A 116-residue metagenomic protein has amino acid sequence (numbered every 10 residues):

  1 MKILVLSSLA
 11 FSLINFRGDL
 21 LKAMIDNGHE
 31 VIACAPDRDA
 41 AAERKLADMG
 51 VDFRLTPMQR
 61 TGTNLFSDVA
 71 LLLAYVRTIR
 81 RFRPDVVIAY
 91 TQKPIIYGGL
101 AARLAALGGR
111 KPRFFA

Functional and structural regions predicted by a protein language model:
K2-L4, A105-A116: Active-site proximal beta-strand in glycosyltransferases
L6-F66: N-terminal strand-loop element at the rim of the active site of nucleotide-sugar-dependent glycosyltransferases
R17, E43, L72, I95-I96 (+1 more regions): A general structural signal for well-ordered alpha-helical segments in protein cores
L65-A74: Glycine-rich, highly charged phosphate/nucleotide-binding loops
I79, R83-I88: Proline-aspartate-enriched helix->loop->beta-strand connector
A89-I95: Short His-centered aromatic/hydrophobic patch
G99-R103: Short glycine-enriched nucleophile-adjacent loop and the immediately C-terminal alpha-helix near the catalytic center
